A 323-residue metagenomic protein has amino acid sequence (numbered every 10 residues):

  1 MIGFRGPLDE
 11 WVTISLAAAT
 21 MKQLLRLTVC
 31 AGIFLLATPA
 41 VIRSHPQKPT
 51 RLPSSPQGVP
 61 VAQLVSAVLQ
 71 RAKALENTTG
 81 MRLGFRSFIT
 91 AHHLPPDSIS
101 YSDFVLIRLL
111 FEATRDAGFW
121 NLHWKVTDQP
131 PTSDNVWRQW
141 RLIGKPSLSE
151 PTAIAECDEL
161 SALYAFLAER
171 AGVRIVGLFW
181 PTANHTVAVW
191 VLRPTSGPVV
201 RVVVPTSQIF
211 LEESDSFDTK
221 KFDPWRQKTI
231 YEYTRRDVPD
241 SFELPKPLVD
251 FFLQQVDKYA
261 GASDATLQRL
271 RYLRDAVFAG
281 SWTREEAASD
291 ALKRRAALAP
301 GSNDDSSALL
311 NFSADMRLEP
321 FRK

Functional and structural regions predicted by a protein language model:
I2-F4: Extreme N-terminal basic, low-complexity initiation segments that serve as generic localization/processing leaders
G6-L8: Intrinsic disorder/low-complexity segments
S15-V29: Bacterial N-terminal signal peptides that target proteins for export
T28-A37: Bacterial N-terminal signal peptides
R43-K323: A structural boundary/capping signal
